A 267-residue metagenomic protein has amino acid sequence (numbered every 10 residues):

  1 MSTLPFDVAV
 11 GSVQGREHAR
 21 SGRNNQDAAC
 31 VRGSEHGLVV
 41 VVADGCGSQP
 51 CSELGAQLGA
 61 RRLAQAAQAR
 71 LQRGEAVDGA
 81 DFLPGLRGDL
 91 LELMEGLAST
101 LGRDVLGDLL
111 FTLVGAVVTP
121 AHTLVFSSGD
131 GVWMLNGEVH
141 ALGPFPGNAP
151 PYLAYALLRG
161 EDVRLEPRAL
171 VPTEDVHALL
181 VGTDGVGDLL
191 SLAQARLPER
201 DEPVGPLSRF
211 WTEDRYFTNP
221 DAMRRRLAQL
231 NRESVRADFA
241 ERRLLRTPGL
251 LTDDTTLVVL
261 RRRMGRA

Functional and structural regions predicted by a protein language model:
M1-Q65, G131, E138, D162-V163 (+2 more regions): N-terminal entry segment of metal-dependent catalytic domains or homologous docking segments
A9-R23, L91-D104, L135-E174, Q229-D238 (+1 more regions): PP2C/PPM family metal-dependent serine/threonine protein phosphatase catalytic domain, recognizing the conserved
G22-G33, L106-P120, L124, P146-L192: Acidic loop->beta-strand submotif enriched in PP2C/PPM serine/threonine phosphatases
V42, S128, G182: Generic enzyme active-site microenvironment
S48, T123, W133, G187-L189 (+1 more regions): Short, acidic Gly/Pro/Ser/Thr-rich loop/turn segments
R61-E95, R200-E233: Helix-loop-helix
E75-M134, E166-T173, R243-T252, L260: Catalytic core of PPM/PP2C metal-dependent serine/threonine phosphatase domains
E166-A267: C-terminal catalytic subdomain
